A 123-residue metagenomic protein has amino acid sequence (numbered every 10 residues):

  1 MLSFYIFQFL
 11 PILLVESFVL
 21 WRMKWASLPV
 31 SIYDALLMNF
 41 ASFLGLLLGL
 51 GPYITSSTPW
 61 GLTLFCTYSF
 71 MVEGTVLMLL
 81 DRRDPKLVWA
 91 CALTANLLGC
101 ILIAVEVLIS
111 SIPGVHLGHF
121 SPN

Functional and structural regions predicted by a protein language model:
M1-N123: Juxtamembrane/disordered regions of integral membrane proteins
